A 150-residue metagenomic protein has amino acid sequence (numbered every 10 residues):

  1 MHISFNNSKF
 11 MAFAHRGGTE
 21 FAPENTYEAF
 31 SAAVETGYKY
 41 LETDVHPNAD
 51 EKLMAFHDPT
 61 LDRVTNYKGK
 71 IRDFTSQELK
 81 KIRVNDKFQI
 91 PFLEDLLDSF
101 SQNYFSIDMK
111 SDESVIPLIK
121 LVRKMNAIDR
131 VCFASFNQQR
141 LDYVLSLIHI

Functional and structural regions predicted by a protein language model:
M1-I148: Phosphate-group recognition and catalysis centered on beta-loop-alpha active-site segments
